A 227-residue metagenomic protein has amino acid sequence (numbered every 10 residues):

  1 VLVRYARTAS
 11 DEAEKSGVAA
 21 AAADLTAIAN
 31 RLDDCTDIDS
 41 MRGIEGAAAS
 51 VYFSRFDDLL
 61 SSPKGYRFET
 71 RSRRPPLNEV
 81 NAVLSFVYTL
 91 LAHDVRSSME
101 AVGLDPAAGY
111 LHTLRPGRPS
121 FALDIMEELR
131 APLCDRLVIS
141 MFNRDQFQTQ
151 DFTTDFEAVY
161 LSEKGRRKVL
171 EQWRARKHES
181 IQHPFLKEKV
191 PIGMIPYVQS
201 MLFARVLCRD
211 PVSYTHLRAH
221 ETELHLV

Functional and structural regions predicted by a protein language model:
V1-R218: Active-site helix-to-loop segments that bind/position phosphate- or nucleotide-bearing substrates and donors across
H216, E223-V227: Single conserved hydrophobic/aromatic residue that forms the stacking wall/gate of nucleotide- or nucleobase-binding
